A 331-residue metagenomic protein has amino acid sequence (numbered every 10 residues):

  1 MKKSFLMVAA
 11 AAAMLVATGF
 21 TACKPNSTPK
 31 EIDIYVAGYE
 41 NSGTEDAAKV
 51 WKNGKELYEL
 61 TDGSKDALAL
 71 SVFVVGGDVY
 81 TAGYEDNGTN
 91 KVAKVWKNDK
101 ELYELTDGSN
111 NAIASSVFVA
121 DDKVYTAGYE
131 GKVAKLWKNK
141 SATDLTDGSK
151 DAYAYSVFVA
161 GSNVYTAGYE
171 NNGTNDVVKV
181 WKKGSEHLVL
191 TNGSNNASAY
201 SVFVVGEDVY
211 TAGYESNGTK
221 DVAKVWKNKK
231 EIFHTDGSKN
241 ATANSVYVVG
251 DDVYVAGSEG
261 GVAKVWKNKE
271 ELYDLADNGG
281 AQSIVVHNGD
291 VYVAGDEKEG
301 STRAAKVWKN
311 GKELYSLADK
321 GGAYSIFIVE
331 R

Functional and structural regions predicted by a protein language model:
M1-V8, A13-D33: Bacterial Sec-dependent N-terminal signal peptides
P29-R331: Residue-level hotspots at or immediately adjacent to binding/recognition sites across diverse folds
